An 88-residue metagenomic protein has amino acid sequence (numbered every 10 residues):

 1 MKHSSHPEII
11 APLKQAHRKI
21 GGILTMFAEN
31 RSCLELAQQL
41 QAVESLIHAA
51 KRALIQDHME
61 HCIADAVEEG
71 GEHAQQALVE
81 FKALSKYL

Functional and structural regions predicted by a protein language model:
M1-L88: Solvent-exposed interaction patches of small proteins and small membrane subunits
